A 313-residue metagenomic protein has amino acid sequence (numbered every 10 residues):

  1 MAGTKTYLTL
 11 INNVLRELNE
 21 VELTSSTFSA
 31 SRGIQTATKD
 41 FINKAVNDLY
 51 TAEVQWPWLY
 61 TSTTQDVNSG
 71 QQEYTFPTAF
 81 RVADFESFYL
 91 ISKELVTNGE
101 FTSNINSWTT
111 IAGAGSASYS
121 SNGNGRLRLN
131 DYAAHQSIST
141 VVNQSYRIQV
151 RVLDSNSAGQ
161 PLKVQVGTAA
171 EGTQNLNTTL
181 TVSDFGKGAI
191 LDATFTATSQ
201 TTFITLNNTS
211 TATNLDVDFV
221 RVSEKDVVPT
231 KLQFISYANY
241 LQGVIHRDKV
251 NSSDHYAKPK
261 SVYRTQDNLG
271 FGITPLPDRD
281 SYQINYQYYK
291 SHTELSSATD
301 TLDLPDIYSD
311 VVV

Functional and structural regions predicted by a protein language model:
M1-G99, N106, T178, S183-K187 (+1 more regions): Glycine-enriched, solvent-exposed interface loops adjoining structured elements
F101, Y132-S157, L191-F195, V220-V222: Extra-cytoplasmic beta-strand recognition segments
S103-L127, S253: Extracellular glycan-recognition surfaces and repeat-rich motifs
G123-A133, D184, E294: Extracellular beta-rich ligand/substrate-recognition surface
S157-T168: Beta-strand acidic-aromatic groove motif in beta-rich domains, primarily in extracellular
T168-T173, K225: Change "in extracellular beta-sheet-rich domains … of secreted and cell-surface proteins" to "in beta-sheet-rich domains
E171-T201: Extracellular carbohydrate recognition and processing domains and analogous Trp-centered ligand-binding platforms
D192-V222: Extracellular beta-strand ligand-recognition surfaces/modules
